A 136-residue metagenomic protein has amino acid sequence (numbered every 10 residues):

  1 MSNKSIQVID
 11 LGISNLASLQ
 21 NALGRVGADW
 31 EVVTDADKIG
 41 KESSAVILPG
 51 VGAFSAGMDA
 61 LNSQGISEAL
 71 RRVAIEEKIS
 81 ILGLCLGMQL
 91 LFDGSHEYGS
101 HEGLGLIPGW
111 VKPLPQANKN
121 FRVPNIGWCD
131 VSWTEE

Functional and structural regions predicted by a protein language model:
M1-L82, L86, W110-N118: N-terminal beta1-alpha1 cap of cysteine-dependent amidohydrolase-like domains
L90-F92: Hydrolases whose catalytic domains are alpha/beta-hydrolase-1, hotdog thioesterase, or metallo-beta-lactamase-like
G94-E136: Pocket-forming structural segment of enzyme catalytic cores
